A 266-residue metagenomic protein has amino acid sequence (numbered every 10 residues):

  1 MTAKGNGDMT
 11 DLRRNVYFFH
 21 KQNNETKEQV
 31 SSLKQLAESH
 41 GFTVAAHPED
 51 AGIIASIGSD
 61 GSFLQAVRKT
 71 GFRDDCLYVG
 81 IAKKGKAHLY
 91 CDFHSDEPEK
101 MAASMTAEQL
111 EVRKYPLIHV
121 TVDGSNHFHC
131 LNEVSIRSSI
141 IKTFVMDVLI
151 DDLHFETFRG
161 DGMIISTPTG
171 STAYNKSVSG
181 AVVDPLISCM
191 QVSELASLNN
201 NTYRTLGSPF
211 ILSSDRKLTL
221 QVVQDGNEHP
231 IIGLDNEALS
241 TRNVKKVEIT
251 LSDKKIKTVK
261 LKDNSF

Functional and structural regions predicted by a protein language model:
T2-I57, S62-D75, D92-V112, T121-F128: ATP/NTP phosphate-donor binding region
S59-S62, K84, T169-S171: Short glycine-rich anion-binding loops that position phosphate/pyrophosphate groups of nucleotides and phosphorylated
T70-D74, V183-D184, F210-L212: Short, conserved loop/helix-junction motifs that constitute active-site signature segments in enzyme catalytic cores
V79-I81: Generic beta-sheet signal
K84-D161: Catalytic core of DAGKc-family lipid kinases
D123, F128, I136-R137, I141 (+3 more regions): ATP/nucleoside-binding phosphotransfer catalytic cores, i.e., glycine-rich phosphate-binding loops
G160-T202: Gly/Ser/Thr-rich active-site loops/lids in small-molecule metabolic enzymes that frequently grip phosphoryl groups
